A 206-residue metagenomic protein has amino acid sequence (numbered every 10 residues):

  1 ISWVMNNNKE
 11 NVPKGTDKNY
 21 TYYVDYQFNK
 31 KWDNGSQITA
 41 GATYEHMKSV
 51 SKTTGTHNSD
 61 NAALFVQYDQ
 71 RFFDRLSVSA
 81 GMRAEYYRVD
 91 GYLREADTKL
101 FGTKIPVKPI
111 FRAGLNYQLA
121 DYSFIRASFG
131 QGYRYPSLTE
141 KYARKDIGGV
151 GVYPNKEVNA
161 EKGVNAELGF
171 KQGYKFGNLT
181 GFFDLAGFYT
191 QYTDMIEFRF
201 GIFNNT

Functional and structural regions predicted by a protein language model:
I1-A96, L100-F101, Q118, T180-G187: Face-selective signature of the C-terminal outer-membrane beta-barrel domain
S2-E10, Q118, F124-S128, N159-T206: Membrane-embedded beta-barrel scaffold of Gram-negative outer-membrane proteins
V24-Y26, L64-V66, F111-A113, K156 (+1 more regions): Membrane-embedded beta-strands of outer-membrane beta-barrel proteins, especially the hydrophobic/small aromatic
F28-W32, V66-R71, V107, Y117-L119 (+3 more regions): Residue-level signature of outer-membrane beta-barrel architecture
N58, D90-L93, D97-F111, Y135-K162 (+1 more regions): Outer-membrane beta-barrel domain signature, especially the mid-to-C-terminal portions of large Gram-negative OMP
A113, I125-A127, L138: Hydrophobic alpha-helical packing residues
F129-Y135: Outer membrane beta-barrel
